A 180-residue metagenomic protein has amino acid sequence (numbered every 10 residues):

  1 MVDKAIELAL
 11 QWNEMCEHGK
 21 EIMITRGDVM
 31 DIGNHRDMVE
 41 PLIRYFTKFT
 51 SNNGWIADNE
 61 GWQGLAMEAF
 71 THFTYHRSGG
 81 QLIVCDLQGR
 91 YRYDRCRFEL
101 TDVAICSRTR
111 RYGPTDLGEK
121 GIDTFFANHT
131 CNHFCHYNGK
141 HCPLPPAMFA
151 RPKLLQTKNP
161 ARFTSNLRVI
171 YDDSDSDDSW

Functional and structural regions predicted by a protein language model:
M1-G64, D94-L155: Conserved structural core of kinase catalytic domains
I24-R26, A69-H72: Eukaryotic intrinsically disordered and solvent-exposed regulatory patches
A66, H72-S107: Catalytic-loop of the protein kinase fold
V84, D102, P146, Q156-T157 (+1 more regions): Generic detector of low-complexity/intrinsically disordered segments and short hydrophobic N-terminal stretches
N159, F163-L167, S176: Intrinsically disordered, low-complexity serine/threonine-rich regulatory regions of eukaryotic proteins
I170-W180: Acidic, Ser/Thr-interspersed intrinsically disordered low-complexity regions
